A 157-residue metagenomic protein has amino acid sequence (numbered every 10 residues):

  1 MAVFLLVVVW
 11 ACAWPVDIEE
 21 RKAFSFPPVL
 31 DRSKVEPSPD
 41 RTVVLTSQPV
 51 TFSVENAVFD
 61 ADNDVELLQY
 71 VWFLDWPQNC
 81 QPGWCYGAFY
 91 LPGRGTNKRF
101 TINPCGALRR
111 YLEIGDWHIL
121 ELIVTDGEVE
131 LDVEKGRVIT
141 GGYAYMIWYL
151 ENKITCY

Functional and structural regions predicted by a protein language model:
V7-K34: Bacterial Sec-dependent N-terminal signal peptides
R41-T51: Short, solvent-exposed loop/linker segments at the N-terminal edge of repeated beta-sheet extracellular domains
F52-D64: Extracellular acidic, Ser/Thr/Pro-rich low-complexity tracts
V54-A57, W72, L122: Residue-level signature of extracellular beta-strand-rich folds
L67-L108: Surface-exposed, flexible coil segments in extracellular/virion-facing regions
D116-E121: Exposed beta-strand face motif in extracellular beta-rich ectodomains
V124-D126: Conserved structural position at the C-terminal beta-strand of extracellular beta-sandwich adhesion modules
E130-Y157: Short beta-strand elements
